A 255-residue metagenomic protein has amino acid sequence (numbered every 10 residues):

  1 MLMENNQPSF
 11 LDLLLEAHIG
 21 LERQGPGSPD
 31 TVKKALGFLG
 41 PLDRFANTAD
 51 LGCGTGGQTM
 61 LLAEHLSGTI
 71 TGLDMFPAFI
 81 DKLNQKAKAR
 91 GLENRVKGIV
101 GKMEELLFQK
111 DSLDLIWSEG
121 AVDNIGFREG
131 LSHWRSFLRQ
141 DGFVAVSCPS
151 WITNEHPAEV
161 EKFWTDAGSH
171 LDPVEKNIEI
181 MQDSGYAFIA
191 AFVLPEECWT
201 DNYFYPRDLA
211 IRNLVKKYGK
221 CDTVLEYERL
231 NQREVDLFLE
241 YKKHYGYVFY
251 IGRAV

Functional and structural regions predicted by a protein language model:
G25-A46: Conserved alpha-helix/loop element of class I SAM-dependent methyltransferases that forms part of the SAM/SAH-binding
A49-L51, T55-E105: Class I SAM-dependent methyltransferase SAM/SAH-binding core
E104-L115: A short acidic, Gly/Pro-enriched loop at the edge of an enzyme's catalytic core that lines a small-molecule cofactor
L115-R128: A short SAM/SAH-binding and catalytic strip from SAM-dependent methyltransferases
R128-F143: A short glycine-rich, Lys/Arg-flanked "PGG" loop and its adjoining helix->strand segment in the class I
P149-G168: Short, glycine-/aromatic-enriched active-site segment of Class I SAM-dependent methyltransferases
H170-G185: Short alpha-helix
F192-V255: Conserved Class I S-adenosyl-L-methionine
